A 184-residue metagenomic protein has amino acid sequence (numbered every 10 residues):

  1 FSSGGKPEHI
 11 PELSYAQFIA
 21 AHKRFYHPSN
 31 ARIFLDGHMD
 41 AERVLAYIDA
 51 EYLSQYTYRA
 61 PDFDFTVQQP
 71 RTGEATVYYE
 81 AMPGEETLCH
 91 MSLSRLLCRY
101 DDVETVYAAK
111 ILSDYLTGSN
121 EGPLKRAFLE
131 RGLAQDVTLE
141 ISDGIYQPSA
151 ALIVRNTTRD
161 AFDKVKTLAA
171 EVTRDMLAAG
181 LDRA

Functional and structural regions predicted by a protein language model:
F1-P70, A81-S92, L97-A108, D114-A184: Charge-rich, well-structured scaffold segments of protease-associated domains
